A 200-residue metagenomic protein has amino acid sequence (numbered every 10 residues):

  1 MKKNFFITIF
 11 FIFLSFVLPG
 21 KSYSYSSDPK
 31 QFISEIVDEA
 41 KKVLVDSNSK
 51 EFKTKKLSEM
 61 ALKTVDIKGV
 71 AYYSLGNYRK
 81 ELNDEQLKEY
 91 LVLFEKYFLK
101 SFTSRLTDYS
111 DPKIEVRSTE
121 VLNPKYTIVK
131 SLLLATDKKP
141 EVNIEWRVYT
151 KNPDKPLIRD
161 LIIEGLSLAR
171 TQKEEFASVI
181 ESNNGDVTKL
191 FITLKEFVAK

Functional and structural regions predicted by a protein language model:
M1-I9: Bacterial N-terminal signal peptides that target proteins for export
T8-V17: Bacterial N-terminal signal peptides
L18-S24: Sec/Tat signal peptide C-region and signal peptidase I cleavage site
S26-L106: Early exported N-terminus immediately downstream of N-terminal targeting peptides
S74, F94, S118-E120, L132-A135 (+2 more regions): A mature extracytoplasmic/lumenal domain signature
K100-V142, T193, F197-K200: Surface-exposed, charged secondary-structure patches
E141-R170: Short beta-strand edge/turn micro-motifs at domain boundaries
D160-K200: Low-complexity, intrinsically disordered terminal/linker segments enriched in charged and Gly/Pro repeats
